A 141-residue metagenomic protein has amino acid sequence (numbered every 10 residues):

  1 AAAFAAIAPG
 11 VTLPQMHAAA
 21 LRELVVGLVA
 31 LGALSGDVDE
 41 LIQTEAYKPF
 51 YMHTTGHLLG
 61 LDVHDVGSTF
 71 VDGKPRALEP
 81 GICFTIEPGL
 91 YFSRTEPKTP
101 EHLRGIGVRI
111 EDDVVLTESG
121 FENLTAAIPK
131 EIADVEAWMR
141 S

Functional and structural regions predicted by a protein language model:
A1-S141: Active-site neighborhoods and metal-handling regions in enzymes and metal-associated proteins
